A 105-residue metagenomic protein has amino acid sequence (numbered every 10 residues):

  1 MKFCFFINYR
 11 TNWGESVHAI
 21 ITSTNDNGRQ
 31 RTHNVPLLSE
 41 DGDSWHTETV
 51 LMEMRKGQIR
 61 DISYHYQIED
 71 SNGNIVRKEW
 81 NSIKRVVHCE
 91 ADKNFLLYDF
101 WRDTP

Functional and structural regions predicted by a protein language model:
K2-N8: A short, amphipathic beta-strand motif
F3, D92-K93: Terminal low-complexity, poorly structured segments
R10-I59, E69-A91: Aromatic-rich carbohydrate-binding modules that target alpha-glucans
R60-Y64: Exposed beta-strand face motif in extracellular beta-rich ectodomains
K93-P105: Compositionally biased low-complexity segments at domain edges in trafficked proteins and select soluble regulators
